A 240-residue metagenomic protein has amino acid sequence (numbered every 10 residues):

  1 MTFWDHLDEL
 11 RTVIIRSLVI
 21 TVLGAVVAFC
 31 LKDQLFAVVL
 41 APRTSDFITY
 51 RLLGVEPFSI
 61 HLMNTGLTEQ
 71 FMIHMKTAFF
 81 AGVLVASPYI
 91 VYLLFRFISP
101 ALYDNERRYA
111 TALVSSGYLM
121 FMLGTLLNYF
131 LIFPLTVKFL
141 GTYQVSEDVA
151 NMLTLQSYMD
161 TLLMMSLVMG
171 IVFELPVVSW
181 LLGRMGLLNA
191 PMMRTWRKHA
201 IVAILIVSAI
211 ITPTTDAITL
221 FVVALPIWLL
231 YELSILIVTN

Functional and structural regions predicted by a protein language model:
M1-N240: Membrane topogenic/interface segments and analogous intrinsically disordered interaction regions
